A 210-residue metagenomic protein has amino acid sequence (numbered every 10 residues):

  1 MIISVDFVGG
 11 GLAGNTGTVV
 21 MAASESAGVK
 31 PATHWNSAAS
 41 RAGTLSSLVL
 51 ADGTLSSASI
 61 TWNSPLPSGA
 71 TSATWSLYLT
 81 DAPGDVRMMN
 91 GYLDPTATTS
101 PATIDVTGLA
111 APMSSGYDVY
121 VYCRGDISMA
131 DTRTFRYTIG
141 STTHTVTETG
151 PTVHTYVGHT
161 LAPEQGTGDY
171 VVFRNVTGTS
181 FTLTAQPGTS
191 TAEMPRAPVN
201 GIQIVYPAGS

Functional and structural regions predicted by a protein language model:
M1-G28, G209-S210: Boundary/junction segments of secreted and surface-exposed precursor proteins
I2-S4, P101-T103, G116-D118, T134 (+3 more regions): Extracellular structured ligand-interaction cores
A23-A39, T138-H144: Short, flexible N-terminal segments of the mature chain
S37-P112: Surface-exposed, low-complexity/disordered Ser/Thr/Gly/Pro/Asn-rich loops and linkers
T98-S100, A111-S115, Q165-T167, T177: Solvent-exposed loop and beta-edge segments used for protein-protein assembly and interaction
M113-C123: A short tyrosine-centered beta-strand micro-motif
R124-G209: Contiguous ligand/interfacial binding patches
